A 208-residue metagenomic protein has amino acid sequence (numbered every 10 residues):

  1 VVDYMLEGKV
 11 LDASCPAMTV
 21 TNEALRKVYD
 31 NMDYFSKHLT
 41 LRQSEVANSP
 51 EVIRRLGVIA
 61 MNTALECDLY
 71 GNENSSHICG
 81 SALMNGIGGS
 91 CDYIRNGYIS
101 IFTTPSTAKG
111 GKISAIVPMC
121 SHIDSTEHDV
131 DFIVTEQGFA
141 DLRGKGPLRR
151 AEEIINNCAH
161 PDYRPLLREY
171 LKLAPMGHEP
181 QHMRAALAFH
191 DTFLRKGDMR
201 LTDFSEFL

Functional and structural regions predicted by a protein language model:
V1-L208: Conserved alpha/beta enzyme-core scaffold
